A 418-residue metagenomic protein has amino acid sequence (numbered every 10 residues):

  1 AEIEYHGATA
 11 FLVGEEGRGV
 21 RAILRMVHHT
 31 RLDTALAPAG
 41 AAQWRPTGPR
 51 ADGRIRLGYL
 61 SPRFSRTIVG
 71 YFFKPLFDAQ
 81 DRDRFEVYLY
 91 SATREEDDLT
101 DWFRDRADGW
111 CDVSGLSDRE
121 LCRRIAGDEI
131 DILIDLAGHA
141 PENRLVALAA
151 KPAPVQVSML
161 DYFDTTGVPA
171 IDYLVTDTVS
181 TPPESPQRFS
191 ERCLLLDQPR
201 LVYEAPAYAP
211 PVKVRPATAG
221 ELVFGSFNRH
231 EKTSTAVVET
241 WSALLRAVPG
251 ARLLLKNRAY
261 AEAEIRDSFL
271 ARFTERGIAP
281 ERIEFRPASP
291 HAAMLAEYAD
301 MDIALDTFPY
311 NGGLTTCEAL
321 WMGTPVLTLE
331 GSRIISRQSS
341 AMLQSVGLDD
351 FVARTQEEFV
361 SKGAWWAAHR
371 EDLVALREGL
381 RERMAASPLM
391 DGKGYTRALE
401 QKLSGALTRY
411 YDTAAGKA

Functional and structural regions predicted by a protein language model:
A1-R25, R31, A35, A39: Post-transcriptional modification and biogenesis factors for structured RNAs of the translation apparatus
I3-Y5, P49-G53, Q187, P216-A219: Short, flexible hinge/linker loops that cap or flank conserved catalytic cores
V27, G40-A170, T178-P186, L253-G392: Conserved nucleotide-cofactor-binding alpha/beta core module
L36-P46, P182-R188, L201-P216: Acidic anion/phosphate-binding donor-loop and adjacent secondary structure in glycosyltransferase catalytic cores
I55-S61, T218-T233, V238, L399: Conserved donor-binding/catalytic core segment of Leloir-type glycosyltransferases
L76-D83, T235-P249: Short hydrophobic signal-anchor/transmembrane segments that target glycosyltransferases and glycosylation machinery
D391-A418: C-terminal alpha-helical cap of glycosyltransferases
